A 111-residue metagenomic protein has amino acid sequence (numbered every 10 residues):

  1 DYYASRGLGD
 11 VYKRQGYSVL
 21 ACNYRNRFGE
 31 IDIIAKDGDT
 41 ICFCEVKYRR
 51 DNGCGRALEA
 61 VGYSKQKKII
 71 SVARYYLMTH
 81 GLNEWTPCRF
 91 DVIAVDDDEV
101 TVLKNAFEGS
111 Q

Functional and structural regions predicted by a protein language model:
D1-G9: Single conserved hydrophobic/aromatic residue that forms the stacking wall/gate of nucleotide- or nucleobase-binding
K13-R27: A short acidic/basic microdomain associated with nuclease active sites
N26-F28, D37-D39, D96: A generic beta-sheet turn/junction motif
F28, I41-F43, P87, V100: Structural motif
I31-A57, I69: Conserved catalytic cores of phosphodiester-cleaving nucleases, focusing on short active-site segments
G53-L82: Mid-chain, well-packed structural core segment of small domains
T79-Q111: Domain-level recognition of nuclease-like catalytic cores that cleave nucleotide substrates
